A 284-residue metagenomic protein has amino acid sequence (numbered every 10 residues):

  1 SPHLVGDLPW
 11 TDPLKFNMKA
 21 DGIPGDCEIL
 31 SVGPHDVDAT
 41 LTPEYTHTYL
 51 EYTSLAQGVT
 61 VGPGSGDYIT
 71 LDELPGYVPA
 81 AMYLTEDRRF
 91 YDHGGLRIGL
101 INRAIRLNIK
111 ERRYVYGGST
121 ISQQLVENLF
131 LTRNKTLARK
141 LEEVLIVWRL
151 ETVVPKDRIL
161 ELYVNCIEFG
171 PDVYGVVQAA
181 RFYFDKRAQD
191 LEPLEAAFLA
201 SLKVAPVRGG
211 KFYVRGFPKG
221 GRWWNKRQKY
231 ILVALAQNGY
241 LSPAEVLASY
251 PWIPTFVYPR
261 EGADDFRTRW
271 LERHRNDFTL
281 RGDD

Functional and structural regions predicted by a protein language model:
S1-D284: Juxtamembrane regions of bacterial inner-membrane/periplasmic proteins, predominantly the peptidoglycan biogenesis
